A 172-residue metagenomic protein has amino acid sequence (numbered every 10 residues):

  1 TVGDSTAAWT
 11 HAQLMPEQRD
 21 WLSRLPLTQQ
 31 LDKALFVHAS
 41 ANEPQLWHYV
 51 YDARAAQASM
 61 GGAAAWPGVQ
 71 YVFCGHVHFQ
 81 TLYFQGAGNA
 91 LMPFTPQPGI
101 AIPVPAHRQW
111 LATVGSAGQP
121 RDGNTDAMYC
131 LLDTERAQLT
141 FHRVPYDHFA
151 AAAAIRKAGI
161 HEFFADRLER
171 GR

Functional and structural regions predicted by a protein language model:
T1-G68: Active-site neighborhood of divalent metal-dependent phosphoester bond hydrolases
R24, W66-G68, V72-V77, A106-H107 (+1 more regions): Short gly/pro-enriched beta-turn/loop segments at secondary-structure junctions
T28-L31, Q80-F84, M128-L132: Short beta-strand scaffold segments in enzyme catalytic cores
V37, Y71-H76, L111-G115: Active-site neighborhood of phospho(di)ester-bond hydrolases with catalytic His/Asp-centered motifs
N42-P44, F73-Q85, P103, Q119-N124: Active-site environment of divalent metal-dependent phosphoester hydrolases
S59-A63, V69, P98-A101, S116: Short secondary-structure capping micro-motifs at structural edges
M60-M92: Hydrophobic, aromatic-enriched interface-forming segments
A87-R172: Acidic, His/Gly-rich catalytic cores of divalent-metal-dependent hydrolytic chemistry
